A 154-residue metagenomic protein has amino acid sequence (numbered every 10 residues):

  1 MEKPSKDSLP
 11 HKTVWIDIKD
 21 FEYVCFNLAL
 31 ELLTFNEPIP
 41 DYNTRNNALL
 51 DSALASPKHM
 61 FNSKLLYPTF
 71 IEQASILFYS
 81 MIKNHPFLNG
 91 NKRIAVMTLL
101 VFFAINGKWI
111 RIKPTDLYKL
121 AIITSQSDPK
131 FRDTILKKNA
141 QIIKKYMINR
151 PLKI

Functional and structural regions predicted by a protein language model:
M1-I154: FIC/Doc superfamily catalytic core
